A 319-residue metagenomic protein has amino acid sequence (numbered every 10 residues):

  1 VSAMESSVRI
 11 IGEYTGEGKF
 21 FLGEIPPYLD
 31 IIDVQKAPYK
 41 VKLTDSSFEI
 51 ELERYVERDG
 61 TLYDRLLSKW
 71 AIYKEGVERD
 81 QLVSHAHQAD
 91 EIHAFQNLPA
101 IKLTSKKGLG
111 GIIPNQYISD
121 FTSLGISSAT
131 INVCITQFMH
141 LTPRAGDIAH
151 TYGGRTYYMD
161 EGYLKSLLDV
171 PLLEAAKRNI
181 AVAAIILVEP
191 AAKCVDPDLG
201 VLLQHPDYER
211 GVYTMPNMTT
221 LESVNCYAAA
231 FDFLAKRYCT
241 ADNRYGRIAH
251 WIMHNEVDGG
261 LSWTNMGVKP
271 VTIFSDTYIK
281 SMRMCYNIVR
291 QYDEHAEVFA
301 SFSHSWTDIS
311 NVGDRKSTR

Functional and structural regions predicted by a protein language model:
V1-N97: Beta-strand-enriched, solvent-exposed domains that form extended recognition/catalytic surfaces
M4-E5, L124-G125, T318: Short, solvent-exposed coil/turn segments at beta-strand boundaries
V56-R58, R237-G246, R290-D293: Alpha-helix termini
A71, V77-A235, C239, N243 (+3 more regions): N-terminal substrate-binding region of glycoside hydrolase catalytic domains
I101, A230, R247, F274-R319: Noncatalytic carbohydrate-binding groove/subsite architecture in carbohydrate-active enzymes
H254-N255, S301: Alpha/beta-hydrolase-fold catalytic nucleophile elbow
V257-D258, H304: Catalytic metal-binding/acid-base residues of hydrolase active sites
